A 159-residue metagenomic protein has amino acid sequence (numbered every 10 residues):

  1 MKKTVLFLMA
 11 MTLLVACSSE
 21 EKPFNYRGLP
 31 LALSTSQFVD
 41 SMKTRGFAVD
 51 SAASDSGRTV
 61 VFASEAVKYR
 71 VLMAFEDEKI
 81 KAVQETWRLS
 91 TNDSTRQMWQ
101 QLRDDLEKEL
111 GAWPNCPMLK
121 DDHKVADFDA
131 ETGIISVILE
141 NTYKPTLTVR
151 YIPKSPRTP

Functional and structural regions predicted by a protein language model:
M1-T4: Positively charged n-region of N-terminal signal peptides that target proteins for export
L6-M9: Sec-dependent N-terminal signal peptides
M11, V71-L72, H123-K124: Intrinsically disordered, low-complexity boundary segments flanking structured domains
L13-A16: C-terminal motif of bacterial Sec signal peptides marking the signal peptidase cleavage site
E21-D55, R88-P159: Non-cytosolic coordination micro-motifs
T59-A63: Acidic-and-aromatic substrate-binding clefts and catalytic sites of carbohydrate-active enzymes
S64-Q100: Mid-chain, structured segments of secreted extracytoplasmic proteins
